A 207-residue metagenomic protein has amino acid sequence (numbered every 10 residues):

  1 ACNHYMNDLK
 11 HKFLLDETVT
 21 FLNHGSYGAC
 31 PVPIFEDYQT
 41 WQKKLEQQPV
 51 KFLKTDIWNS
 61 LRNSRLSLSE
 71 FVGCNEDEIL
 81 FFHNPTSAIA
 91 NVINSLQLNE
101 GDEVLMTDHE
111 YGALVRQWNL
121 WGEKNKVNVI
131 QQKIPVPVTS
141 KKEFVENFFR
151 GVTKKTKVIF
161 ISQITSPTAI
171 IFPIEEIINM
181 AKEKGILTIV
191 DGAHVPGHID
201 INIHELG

Functional and structural regions predicted by a protein language model:
C2-G207: Pyridoxal 5′-phosphate
